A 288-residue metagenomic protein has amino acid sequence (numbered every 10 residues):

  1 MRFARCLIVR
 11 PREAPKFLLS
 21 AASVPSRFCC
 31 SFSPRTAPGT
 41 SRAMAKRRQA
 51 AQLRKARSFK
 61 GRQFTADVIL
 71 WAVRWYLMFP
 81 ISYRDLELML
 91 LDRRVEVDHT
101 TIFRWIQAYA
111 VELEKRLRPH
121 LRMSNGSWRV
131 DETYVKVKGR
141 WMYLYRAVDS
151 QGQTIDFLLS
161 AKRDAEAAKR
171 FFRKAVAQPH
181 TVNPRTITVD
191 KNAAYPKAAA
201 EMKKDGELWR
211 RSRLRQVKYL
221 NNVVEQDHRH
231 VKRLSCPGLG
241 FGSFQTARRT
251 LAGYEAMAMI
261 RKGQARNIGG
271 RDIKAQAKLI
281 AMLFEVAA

Functional and structural regions predicted by a protein language model:
R2-V137, R170-A288: Charged, often Cys/His-bearing segments associated with DNA-binding zinc-finger transcription factors
Q63, K162, E166: Conserved phosphate-coordination/catalytic loops
P80, K138-T154, D164, F172-V176: Short conserved beta-strand segments at catalytic cores or DNA/RNA-binding microdomains of nucleic-acid binding
T154-I155, P184: Short, solvent-exposed beta-strand edge segments and adjacent coil->beta transition regions
